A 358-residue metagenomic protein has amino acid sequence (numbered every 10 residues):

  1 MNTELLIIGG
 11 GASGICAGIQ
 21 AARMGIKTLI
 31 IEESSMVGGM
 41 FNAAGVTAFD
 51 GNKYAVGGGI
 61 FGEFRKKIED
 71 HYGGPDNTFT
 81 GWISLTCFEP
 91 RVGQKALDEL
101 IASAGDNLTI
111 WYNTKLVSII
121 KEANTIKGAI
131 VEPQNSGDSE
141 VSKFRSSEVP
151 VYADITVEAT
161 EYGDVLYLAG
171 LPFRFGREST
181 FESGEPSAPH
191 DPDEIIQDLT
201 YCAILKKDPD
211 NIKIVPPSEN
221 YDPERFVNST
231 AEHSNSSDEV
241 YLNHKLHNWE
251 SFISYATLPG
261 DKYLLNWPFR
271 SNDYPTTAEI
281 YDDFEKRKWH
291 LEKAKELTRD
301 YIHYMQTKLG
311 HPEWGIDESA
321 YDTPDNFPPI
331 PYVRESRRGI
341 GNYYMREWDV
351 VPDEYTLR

Functional and structural regions predicted by a protein language model:
M1-S13: Beta1/beta-strand and adjacent pyrophosphate-binding region of the FAD-binding site in flavoprotein oxidoreductases
L6-I8, A17, A22, I120-T125 (+1 more regions): Membrane-embedded transmembrane-helix bundle of lipid-linked glycan/lipid transferases
A12, C87-V92, K288, E292: Soluble non-cytosolic domains of exported or imported proteins
A12, K127-A129, A159-T160, D164: Glycine-rich phosphate-binding loop of nucleotide-binding enzymes
Q20, I26-K27, E32-S118, R174 (+1 more regions): Conserved N-terminal/central alpha/beta ligand/cofactor-binding core
N113, N135, F144-I155, A159-R358: Flavin (FAD/FMN)-binding glycine-rich loop and adjacent Rossmann-like elements that form
I120-P150: Conserved beta-strand-loop-beta-strand element in the redox core of flavoprotein oxidoreductases
